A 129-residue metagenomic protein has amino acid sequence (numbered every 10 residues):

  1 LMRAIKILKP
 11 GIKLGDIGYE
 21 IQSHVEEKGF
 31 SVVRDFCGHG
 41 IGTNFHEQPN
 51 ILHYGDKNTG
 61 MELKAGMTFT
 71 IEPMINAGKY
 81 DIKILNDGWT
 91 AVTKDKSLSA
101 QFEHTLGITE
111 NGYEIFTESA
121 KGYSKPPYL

Functional and structural regions predicted by a protein language model:
L1-L129: Active-site neighborhoods and metal-handling regions in enzymes and metal-associated proteins
